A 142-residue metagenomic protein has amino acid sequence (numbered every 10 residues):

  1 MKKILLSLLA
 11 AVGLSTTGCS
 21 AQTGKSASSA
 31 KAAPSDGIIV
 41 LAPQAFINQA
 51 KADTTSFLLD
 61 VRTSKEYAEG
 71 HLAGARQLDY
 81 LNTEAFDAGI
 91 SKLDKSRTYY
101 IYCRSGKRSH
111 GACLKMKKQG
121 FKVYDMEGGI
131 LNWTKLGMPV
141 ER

Functional and structural regions predicted by a protein language model:
K2-L8, V12, C19-A52, S56 (+2 more regions): Rhodanese-like catalytic fold shared by cysteine-dependent sulfurtransferases and DSP/PTP-type phosphatases
L58-D60: Structural scaffold elements adjacent to functional motifs in cytosolic proteins
Y102: Short, surface-exposed ligand- or partner-binding patches at beta-edge/loop junctions that are enriched in aromatics
